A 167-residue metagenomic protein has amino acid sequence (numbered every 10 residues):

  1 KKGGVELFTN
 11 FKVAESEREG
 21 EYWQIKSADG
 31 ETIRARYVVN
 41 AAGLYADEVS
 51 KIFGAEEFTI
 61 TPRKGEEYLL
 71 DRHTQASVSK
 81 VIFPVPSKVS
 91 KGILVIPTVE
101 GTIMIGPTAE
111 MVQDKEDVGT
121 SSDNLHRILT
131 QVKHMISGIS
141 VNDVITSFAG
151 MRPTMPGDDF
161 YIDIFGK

Functional and structural regions predicted by a protein language model:
K1-G4, F8, V132, S137: Rossmann-like flavin
E6, E56-T61, G138-D143: A short alpha-helix-loop-beta-strand transition element characteristic of N-terminal alpha/beta dinucleotide-binding
L7-T9, N40, I105, T146: General beta-strand structural signal in soluble alpha/beta enzymes
T9-W23: A conserved short coil-to-beta-strand element within the FAD-binding core of flavoproteins
A28-Y37: Core beta-strand elements of the Rossmann-like FAD/NAD(P) dinucleotide-binding domain in flavoenzyme oxidoreductases
N40-A55: Flavin (primarily FAD) binding-site architecture
T74-S79: Short helix-loop capping/hinge motifs at secondary-structure junctions, enriched in acidic/polar residues
P84-M104, M111-K167: C-terminal catalytic lobe of FAD-dependent flavoproteins
